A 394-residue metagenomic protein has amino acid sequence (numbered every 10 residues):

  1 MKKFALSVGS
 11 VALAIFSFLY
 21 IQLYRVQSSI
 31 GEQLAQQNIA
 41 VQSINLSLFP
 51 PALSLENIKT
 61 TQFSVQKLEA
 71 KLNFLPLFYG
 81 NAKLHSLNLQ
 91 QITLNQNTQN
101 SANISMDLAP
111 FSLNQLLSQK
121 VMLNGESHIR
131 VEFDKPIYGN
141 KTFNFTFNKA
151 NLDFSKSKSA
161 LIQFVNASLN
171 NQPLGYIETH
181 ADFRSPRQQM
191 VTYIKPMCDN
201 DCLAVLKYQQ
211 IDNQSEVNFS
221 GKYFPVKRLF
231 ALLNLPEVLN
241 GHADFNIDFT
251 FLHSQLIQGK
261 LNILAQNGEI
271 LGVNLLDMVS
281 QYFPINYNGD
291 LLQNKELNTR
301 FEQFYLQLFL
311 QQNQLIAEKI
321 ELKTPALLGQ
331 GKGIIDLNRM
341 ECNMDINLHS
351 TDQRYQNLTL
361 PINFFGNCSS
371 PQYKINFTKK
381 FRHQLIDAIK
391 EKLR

Functional and structural regions predicted by a protein language model:
A5-L19: Hydrophobic membrane-insertion alpha-helices, especially the h-region of bacterial N-terminal signal peptides
I15-T98, I362: Terminal hydrophobic membrane-targeting helix
S28, A35, Q42, Q99-Q119 (+1 more regions): N-terminal secretory/membrane-targeting helices
Q37, T61, G80, M122-L123 (+3 more regions): Extracytoplasmic/secreted proteins and extracellular or luminal domains
A52, N57-K59, L84-P110, S127-I137 (+2 more regions): Small-residue helix/turn framework positions
T146-K149, I177: Extended beta-solenoid/beta-helix repeat architectures
L393-R394: Short, solvent-exposed mixed-charge patches
